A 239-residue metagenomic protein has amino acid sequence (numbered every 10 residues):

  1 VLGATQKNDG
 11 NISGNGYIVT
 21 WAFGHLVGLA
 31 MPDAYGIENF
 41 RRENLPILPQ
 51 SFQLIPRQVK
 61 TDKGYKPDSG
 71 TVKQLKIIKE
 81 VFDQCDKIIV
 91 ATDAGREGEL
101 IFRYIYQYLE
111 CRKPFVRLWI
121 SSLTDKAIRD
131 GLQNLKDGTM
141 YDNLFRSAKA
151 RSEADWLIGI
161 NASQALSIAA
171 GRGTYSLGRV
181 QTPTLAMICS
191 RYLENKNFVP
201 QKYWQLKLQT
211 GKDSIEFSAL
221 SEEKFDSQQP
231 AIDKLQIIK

Functional and structural regions predicted by a protein language model:
V1-S152, W156, L220-I237: Intrinsically disordered, low-complexity regulatory segments
R151-E223: Prokaryote-biased recognition of long, low-complexity C-terminal linker/tail segments that are poorly structured
